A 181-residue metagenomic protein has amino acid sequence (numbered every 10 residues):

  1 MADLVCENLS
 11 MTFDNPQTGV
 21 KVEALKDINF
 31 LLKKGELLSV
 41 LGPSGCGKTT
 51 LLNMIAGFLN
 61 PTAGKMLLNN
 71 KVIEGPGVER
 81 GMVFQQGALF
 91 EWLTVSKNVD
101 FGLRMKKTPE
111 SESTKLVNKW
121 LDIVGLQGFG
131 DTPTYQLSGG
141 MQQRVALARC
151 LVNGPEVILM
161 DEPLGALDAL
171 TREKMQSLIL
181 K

Functional and structural regions predicted by a protein language model:
L41-P43: The feature captures the beta-strand-to-loop junction immediately N-terminal to the Walker
A56: Helix-to-loop junction immediately C-terminal to a conserved catalytic motif
G64-P76: Conserved ABC transporter NBD signature motif
S96-R104, T114, N118: Short helical segment in ABC ATPase nucleotide-binding domains corresponding to the A-loop/adjacent helical element
S111-F129, L180: Conserved ABC ATPase "signature" region
T132-Y135, N153: Conserved signature/switch motifs of ABC ATPase nucleotide-binding domains
L147: Hydrophobic anchor residue at the start of the ABC signature
I158-D161: Catalytic Walker B motif of ABC-type/P-loop ATPase nucleotide-binding domains
